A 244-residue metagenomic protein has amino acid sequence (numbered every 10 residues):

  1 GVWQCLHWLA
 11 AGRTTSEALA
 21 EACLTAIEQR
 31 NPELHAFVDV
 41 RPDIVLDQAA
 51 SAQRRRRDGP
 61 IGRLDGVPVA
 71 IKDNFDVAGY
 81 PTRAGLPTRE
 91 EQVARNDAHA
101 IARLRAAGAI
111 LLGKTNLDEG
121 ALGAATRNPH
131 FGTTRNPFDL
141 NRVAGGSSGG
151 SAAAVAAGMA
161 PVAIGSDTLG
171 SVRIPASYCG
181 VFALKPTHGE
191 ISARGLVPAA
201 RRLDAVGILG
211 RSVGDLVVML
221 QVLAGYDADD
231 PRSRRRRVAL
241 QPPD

Functional and structural regions predicted by a protein language model:
G1-L46: An N-terminal boundary/leader segment
W3-L6, E21-L24, L46, R105 (+3 more regions): Predominant activation on well-ordered alpha-helical scaffold segments within soluble catalytic domains
C5-A11, A70, R89-Q92, D204-R211: Short, well-ordered beta-strand elements within core beta-sheets of diverse protein domains
R13, I27-L34, A49-R57, R105-G108 (+3 more regions): Structural signal for hydrophobic packing residues in well-ordered secondary-structure cores of soluble enzyme domains
D43-A50, G108-A109, D118: Long amphipathic alpha-helix in the N-terminal Rossmann-like dinucleotide-binding domain of NAD(P)-dependent
A52-P68, D215, P243-D244: Immediate post-signal peptide segment of exported/extracytoplasmic ligand-binding proteins
D65-L203: Short glycine/serine-rich loop/turn segments
K185-D244: A short helix-breaking turn/cap at a secondary-structure junction
